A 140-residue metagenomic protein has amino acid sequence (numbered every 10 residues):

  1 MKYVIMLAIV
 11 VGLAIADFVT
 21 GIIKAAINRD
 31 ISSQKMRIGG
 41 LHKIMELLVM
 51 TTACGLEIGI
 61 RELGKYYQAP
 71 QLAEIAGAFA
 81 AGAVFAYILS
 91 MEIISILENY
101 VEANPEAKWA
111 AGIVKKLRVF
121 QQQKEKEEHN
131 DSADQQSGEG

Functional and structural regions predicted by a protein language model:
V4-L7, I44-M45, G77-I88, I94 (+1 more regions): Alpha-helical transmembrane segments of integral membrane proteins, emphasizing hydrophobic/aromatic residues
A8-A26: N-terminal signal-anchor/start-transfer transmembrane helix
T20-K24, M50, E98-E102: Alpha-helical transmembrane segments and their lipid-water interface positions in multi-pass membrane proteins
A25-S33, I58, E62, Y66 (+1 more regions): Transmembrane helix-loop junctions in multipass membrane proteins, especially transporters and channels
S32-E46: Juxtamembrane helix-capping/reentrant segments at transmembrane boundaries
H42-R61: A generic, lipid-embedded transmembrane alpha helix
G55-M91: Mid-chain, well-packed structural core segment of small domains
S90-G140: Membrane-proximal cytosolic segments adjacent to transmembrane helices
